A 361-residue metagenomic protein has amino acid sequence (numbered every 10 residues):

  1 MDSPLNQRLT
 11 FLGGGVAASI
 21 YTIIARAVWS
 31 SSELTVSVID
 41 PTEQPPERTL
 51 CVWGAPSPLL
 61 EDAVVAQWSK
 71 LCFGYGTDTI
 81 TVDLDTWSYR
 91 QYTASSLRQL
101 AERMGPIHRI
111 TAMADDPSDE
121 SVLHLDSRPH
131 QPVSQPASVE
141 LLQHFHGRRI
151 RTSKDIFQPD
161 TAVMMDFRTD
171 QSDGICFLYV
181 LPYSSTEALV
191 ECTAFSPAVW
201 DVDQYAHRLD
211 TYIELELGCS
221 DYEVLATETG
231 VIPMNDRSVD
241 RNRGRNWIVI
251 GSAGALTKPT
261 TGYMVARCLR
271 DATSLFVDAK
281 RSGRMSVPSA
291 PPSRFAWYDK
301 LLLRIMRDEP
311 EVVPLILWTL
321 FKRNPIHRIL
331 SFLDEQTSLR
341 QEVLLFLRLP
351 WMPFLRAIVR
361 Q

Functional and structural regions predicted by a protein language model:
M1-L9, V28-S31, D116: Extreme N-terminal leader/targeting segments of oxidoreductases
D2-A17, S37: Beta1/beta-strand and adjacent pyrophosphate-binding region of the FAD-binding site in flavoprotein oxidoreductases
I20, I24-D78, S95, H146: N-terminal FAD cofactor-binding segment of flavoenzymes
I24, V28, M104-V224, N235-V239 (+1 more regions): Predominantly flavin-linked oxidoreductase catalytic cores and closely associated redox partners
D170-I175, G230-V249, A255, M306-E311 (+1 more regions): FAD-binding beta-loop-beta segment adjacent to the flavin cofactor pocket
A198-E228, I248, L269-S293: Flavin-binding catalytic cores
R237-M306: Conserved mid-domain beta->alpha element of the FAD-binding
F276-Q361: C-terminal helical "tail/cap" subdomain of flavin- and related membrane-associated enzymes
